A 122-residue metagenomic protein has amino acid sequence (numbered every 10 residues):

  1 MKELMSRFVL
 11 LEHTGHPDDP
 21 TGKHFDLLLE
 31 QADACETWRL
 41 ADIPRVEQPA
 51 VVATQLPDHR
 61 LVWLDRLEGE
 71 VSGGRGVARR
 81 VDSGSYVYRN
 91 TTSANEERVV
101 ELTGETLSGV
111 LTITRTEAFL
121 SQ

Functional and structural regions predicted by a protein language model:
M1-Q122: A charge-rich, low-complexity, intrinsically flexible signal that marks solvent-exposed coils, linkers, repeats
